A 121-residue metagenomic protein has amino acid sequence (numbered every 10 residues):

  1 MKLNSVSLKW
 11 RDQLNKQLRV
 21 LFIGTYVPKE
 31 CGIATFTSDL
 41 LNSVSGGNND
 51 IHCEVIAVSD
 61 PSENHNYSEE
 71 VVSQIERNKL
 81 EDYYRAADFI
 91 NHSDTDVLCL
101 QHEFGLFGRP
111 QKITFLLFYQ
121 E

Functional and structural regions predicted by a protein language model:
M1-N4: Short coil-to-helix leader/linker segments, especially the first N-terminal amphipathic alpha-helix with its helix
V6-E30, L100-F104: Nucleotide-activated donor-dependent transferases that construct or modify glycoconjugates
L8, Y84-N91, L116-E121: Short amphipathic alpha-helices and their capping/turn segments at secondary-structure boundaries
K29, D39-T95: N-terminal strand-loop element at the rim of the active site of nucleotide-sugar-dependent glycosyltransferases
G32, H65, R109-P110: Short glycine-/acidic-enriched loop or helix-start segments at secondary-structure transitions that form or flank
I33-S43, T114-F115: Conserved alpha-helical elements of sugar-nucleotide-dependent glycosyltransferases
C99-E121: An aromatic- and histidine-rich active-site surface loop
